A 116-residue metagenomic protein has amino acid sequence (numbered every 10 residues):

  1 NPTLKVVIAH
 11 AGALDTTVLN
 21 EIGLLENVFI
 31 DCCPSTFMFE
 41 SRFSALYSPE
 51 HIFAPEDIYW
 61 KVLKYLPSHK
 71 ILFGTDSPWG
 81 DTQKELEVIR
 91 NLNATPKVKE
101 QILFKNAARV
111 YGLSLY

Functional and structural regions predicted by a protein language model:
N1-L72: Catalytic pocket-lining loop regions of alpha/beta-barrel enzymes, especially the amidohydrolase/enolase/GH5 lineages
H10, I30, D76, K99 (+1 more regions): Divalent metal-coordination and catalytic microenvironments
A11-G12, P78, L92: Short beta->alpha junction loops/turns
P49-E50, D76, R90, V98: Short N-terminal micro-motifs specific to bacterial/archaeal maturation and metal-cluster initiation sites
W60-K61, Y65-K70, D81-Y116: Mid-to-C-terminal alpha-helical segments outside catalytic/metal-binding sites
